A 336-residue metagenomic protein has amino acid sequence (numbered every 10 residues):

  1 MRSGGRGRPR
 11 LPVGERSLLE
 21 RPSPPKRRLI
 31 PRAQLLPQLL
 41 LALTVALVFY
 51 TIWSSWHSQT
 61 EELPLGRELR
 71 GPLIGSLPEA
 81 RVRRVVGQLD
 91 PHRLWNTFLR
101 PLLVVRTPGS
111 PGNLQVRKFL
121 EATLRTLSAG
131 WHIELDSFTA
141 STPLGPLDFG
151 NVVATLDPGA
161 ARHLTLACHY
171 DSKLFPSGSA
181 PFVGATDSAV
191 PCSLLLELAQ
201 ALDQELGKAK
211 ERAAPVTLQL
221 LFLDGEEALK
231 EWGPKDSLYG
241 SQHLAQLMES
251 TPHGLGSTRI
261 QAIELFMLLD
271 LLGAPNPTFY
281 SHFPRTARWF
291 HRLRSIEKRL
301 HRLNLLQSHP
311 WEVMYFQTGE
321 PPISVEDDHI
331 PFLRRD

Functional and structural regions predicted by a protein language model:
M1-D336: Secretory-pathway/membrane protein signature
